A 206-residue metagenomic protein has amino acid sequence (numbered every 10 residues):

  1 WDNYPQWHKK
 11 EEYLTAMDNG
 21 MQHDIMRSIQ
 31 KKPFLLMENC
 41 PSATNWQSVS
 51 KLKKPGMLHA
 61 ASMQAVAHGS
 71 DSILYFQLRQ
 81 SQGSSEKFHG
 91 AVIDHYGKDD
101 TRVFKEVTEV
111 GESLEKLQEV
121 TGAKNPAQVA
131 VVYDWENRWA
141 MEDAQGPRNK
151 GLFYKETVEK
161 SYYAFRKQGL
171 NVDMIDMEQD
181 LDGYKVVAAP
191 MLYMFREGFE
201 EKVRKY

Functional and structural regions predicted by a protein language model:
W1-Y206: Carbohydrate-binding surfaces of carbohydrate-active enzymes
